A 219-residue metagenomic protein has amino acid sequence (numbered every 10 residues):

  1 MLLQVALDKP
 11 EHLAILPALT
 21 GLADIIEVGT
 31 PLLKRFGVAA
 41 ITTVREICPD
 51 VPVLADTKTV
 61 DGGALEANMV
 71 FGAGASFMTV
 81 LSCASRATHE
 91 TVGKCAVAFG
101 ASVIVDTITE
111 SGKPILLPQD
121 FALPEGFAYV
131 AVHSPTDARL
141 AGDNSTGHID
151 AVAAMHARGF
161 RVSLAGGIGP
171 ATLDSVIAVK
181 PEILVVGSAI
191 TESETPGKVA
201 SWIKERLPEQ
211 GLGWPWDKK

Functional and structural regions predicted by a protein language model:
M1-A64, G72, A122-E125, E192-S193 (+2 more regions): Conserved N-terminal beta1-alpha1 strand-loop-helix module at the mouth
L3-L7, D24-V28, V53-T57, M78-V80 (+4 more regions): Hydrophobic faces of well-ordered beta-strands that scaffold small-molecule active sites in alpha/beta enzyme cores
L7-E11, L32, T59-D61, A84 (+4 more regions): Active-site-proximal loop/turn and secondary-structure-junction residues that shape catalytic pockets, frequently
I15-L16, A55, D61-A73, G112-E125 (+2 more regions): Catalytic cores of alpha/beta
I41-C48, V92-G100, I149-A157, A200-G211: Surface-exposed amphipathic alpha-helices with a cationic face
G62-R158: Conserved anion-binding
V92-A96, I177-V179, A189-K219: C-terminal helical cap(s) of enzyme catalytic domains, especially alpha/beta-barrels
D137-S201: Hydrophobic secondary-structure block in the mid-to-C-terminal portion of proteins
